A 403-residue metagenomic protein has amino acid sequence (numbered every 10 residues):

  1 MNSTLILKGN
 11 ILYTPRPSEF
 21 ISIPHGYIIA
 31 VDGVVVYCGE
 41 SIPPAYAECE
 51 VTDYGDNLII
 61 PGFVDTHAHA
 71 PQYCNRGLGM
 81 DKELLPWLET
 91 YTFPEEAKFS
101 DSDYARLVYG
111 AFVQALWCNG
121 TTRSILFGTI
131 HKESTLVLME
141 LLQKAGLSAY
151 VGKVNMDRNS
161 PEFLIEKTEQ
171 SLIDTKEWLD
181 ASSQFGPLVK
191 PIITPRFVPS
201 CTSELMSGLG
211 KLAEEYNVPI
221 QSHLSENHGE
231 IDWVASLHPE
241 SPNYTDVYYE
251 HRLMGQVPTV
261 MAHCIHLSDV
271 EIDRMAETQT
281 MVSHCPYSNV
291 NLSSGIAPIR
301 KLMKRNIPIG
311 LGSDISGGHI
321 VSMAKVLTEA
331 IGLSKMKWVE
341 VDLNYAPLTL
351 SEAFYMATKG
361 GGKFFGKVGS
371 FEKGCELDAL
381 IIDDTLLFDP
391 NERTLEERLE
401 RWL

Functional and structural regions predicted by a protein language model:
M1-Y46: N-terminal metal-binding scaffold of metallo-dependent hydrolase/deaminase domains
N2-G9, A45-W87, G110, W117-C118: Replace "His-x-His-based motif
N10, I28, G33, D56 (+13 more regions): Divalent metal-coordination and catalytic microenvironments
R16, E376-L403: C-terminal cap of metal-dependent C-N hydrolases
C74-A105, K153, R158-T168, N227-Q256 (+2 more regions): Active-site gating loops and adjacent loop-to-helix segments of metal-dependent hydrolytic enzymes
R76-L147, S171-F185: Alpha-helical scaffold segments that flank or form the walls of functional sites
E133-I265: Metal-coordinating catalytic core of metallo-dependent amide/deamination hydrolases
E250-Q256, R300-L386: His/Asp/Glu-enriched, well-ordered alpha-helical/loop segment that forms or immediately abuts the divalent-metal
